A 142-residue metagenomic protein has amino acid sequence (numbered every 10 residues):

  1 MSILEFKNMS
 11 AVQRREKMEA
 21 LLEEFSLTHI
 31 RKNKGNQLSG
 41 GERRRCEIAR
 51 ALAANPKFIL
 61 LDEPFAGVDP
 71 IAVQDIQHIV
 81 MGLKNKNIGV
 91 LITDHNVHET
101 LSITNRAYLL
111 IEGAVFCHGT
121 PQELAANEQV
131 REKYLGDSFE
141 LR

Functional and structural regions predicted by a protein language model:
E5, V12-I30, Q77-M81: Conserved ABC ATPase "signature" region
K34-L38, E42: Conserved ABC ATPase signature
I48: Hydrophobic anchor residue at the start of the ABC signature
N55: Conserved catalytic motifs of ABC-family nucleotide-binding domains
I59-E63: Catalytic Walker B motif of ABC-type/P-loop ATPase nucleotide-binding domains
H118-G119: ABC ATPase "signature
